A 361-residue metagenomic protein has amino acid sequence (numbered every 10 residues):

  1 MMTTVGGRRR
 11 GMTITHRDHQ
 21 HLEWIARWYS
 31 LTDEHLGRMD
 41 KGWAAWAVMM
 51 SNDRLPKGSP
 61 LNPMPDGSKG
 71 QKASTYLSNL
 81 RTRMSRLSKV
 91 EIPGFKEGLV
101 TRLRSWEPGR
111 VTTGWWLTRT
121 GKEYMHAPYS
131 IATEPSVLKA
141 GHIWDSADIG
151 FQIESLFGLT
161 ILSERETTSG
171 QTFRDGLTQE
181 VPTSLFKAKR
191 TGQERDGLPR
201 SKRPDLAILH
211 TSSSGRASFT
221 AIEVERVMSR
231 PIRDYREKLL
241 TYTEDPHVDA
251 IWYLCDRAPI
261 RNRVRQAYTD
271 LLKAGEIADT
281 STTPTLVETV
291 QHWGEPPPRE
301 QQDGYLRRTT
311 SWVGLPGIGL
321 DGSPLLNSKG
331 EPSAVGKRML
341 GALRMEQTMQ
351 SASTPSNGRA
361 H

Functional and structural regions predicted by a protein language model:
M1-E134, A360-H361: Nuclease-adjacent, charged terminal/linker segments that flank catalytic cores
M2-V5, I232-L240, E244-H361: Non-catalytic C-terminal interaction segments of nucleic acid-processing enzymes
D40, R83-G94, I149-F157, Y242-T243 (+1 more regions): Hydrophobic, Leu/Ile/Phe/Ala-enriched alpha-helical segments that form helix-helix packing faces
N79, G141-D145, D234: Soluble or luminal CAZymes and related metallo-dependent hydrolases
A127-T167: Amphipathic alpha-helical dimerization/coiled-coil segments that flank or bridge DNA-binding/regulatory modules
S155-A221, R226-P231: Active-site metal-binding core of divalent-cation-utilizing nuclease and nuclease-like domains
